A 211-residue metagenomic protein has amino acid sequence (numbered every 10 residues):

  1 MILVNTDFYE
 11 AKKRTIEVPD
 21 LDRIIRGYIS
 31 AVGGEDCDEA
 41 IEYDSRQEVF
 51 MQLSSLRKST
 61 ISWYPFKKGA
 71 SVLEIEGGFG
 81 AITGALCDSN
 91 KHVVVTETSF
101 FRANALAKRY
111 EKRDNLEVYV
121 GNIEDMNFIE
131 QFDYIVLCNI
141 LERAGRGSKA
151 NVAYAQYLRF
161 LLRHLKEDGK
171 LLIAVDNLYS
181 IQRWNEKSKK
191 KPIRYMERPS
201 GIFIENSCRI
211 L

Functional and structural regions predicted by a protein language model:
M1-V32: N-terminal auxiliary segments of SAM/dcSAM-dependent transferases
K68-G78: Conserved class I S-adenosyl-L-methionine
F79-N90: Conserved SAM-binding loop of SAM-dependent methyltransferases across substrates and taxa, primarily the Class I
L106-A107: Conserved SAM-binding loop
K112-I123: Conserved SAM-binding strand-loop segment of SAM-dependent methyltransferases
N127-I135: A short acidic, Gly/Pro-enriched loop at the edge of an enzyme's catalytic core that lines a small-molecule cofactor
V152-K170: A short glycine-rich, Lys/Arg-flanked "PGG" loop and its adjoining helix->strand segment in the class I
L172-Y195: Conserved class I S-adenosyl-L-methionine
